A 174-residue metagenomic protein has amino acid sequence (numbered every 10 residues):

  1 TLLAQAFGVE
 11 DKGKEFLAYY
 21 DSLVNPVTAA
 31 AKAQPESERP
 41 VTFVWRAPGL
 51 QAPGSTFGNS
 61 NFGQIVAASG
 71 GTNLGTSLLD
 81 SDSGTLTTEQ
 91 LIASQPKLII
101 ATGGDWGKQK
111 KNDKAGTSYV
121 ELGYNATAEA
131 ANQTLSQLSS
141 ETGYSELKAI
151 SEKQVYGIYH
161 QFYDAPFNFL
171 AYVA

Functional and structural regions predicted by a protein language model:
T1, T88-D105: Proline-aspartate-enriched helix->loop->beta-strand connector
T1-Q51, I150, Q154-A174: Extracytoplasmic substrate-binding proteins
Q5, K108-A174: Structured C-terminal subdomain patch of bacterial secreted/periplasmic proteins
P26, S81-T88: A Trp-anchored, charged/polar loop motif used as the substrate-binding/catalytic surface of acyl/ester-handling
P40-R46, Q64, N73-S77, L98-T102 (+1 more regions): Structural recognition of the beta-strand scaffold that forms the well-ordered cores of secreted hydrolase catalytic
Q51-P53, T85, A101, K108-K111 (+1 more regions): Short acidic/glycine-rich loop or secondary-structure boundary segments that cap or lie
G54-D82: Alpha-helical, coiled-coil/dimerization segments enriched in small aliphatic residues
S60-Q64, E89, L170-V173: A structural signal for well-ordered alpha-helical segments within the folded catalytic domains of diverse enzymes
